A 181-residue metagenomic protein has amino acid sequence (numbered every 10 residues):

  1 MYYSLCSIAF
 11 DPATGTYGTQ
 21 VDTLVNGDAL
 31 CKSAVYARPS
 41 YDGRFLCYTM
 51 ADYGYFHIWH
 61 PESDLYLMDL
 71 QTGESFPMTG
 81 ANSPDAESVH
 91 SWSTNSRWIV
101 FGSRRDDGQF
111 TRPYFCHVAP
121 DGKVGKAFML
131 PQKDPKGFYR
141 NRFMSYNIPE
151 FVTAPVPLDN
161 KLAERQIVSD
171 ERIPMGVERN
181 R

Functional and structural regions predicted by a protein language model:
M1-R181: Sequence signature of WD/YWTD-type beta-propeller architectures
